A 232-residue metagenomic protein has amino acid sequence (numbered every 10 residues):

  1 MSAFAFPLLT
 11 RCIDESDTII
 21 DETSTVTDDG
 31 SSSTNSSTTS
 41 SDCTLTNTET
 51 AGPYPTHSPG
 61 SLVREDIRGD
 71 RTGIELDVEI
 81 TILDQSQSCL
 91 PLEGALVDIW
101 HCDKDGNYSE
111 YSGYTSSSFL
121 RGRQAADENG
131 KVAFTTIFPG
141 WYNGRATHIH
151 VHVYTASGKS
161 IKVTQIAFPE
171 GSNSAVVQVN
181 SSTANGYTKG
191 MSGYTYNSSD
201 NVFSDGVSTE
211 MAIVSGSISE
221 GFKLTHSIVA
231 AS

Functional and structural regions predicted by a protein language model:
M1-D14: N-terminal export signals
R11, D17-T18, S24-T25, E65: Residue-level marker of intrinsically disordered, low-complexity segments enriched for small/polar residues
S16-D17, N47: Extracellular/secretory pathway and lumenal proteins
I19-T39, S112: Ser/Thr/Gly/Pro-rich low-complexity, disordered linker/stalk segments of secreted and cell-surface proteins
S36-N197, F203-S204, A230-S232: Beta-strand-dominated extracellular/periplasmic modules and repeats in secreted or surface-exposed proteins
T209-S232: C-terminal, well-folded lobe of enzymatic/effector domains
